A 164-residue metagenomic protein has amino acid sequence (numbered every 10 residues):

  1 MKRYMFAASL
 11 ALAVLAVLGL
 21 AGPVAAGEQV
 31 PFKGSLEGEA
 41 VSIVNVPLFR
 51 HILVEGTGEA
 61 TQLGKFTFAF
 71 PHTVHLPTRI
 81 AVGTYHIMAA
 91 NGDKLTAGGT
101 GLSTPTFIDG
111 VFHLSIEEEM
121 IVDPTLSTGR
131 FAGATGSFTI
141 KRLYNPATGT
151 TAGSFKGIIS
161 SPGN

Functional and structural regions predicted by a protein language model:
M1-L10: Bacterial N-terminal signal peptides that target proteins for export
S9-G19: Bacterial N-terminal signal peptides
V24-N164: Beta-strand-enriched cores of mature, soluble protein domains
